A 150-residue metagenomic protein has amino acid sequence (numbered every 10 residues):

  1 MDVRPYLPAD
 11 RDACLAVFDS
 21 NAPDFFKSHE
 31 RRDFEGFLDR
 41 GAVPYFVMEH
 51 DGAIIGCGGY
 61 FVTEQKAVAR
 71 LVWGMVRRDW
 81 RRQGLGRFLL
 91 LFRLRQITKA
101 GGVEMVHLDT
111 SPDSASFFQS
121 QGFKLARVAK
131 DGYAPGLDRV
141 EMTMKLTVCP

Functional and structural regions predicted by a protein language model:
M1-C14: A short beta-loop-alpha structural element at the N-terminal edge of CoA-dependent acyl/N-acetyltransferase catalytic
L7, T63, R77, S111: Residue-level recognition of the GNAT/N-acetyltransferase active site
D24-H50: Active-site rim helix/loop that mediates acceptor-substrate recognition in acyltransferases
V43, G102-M105: Short, high-confidence coil segments that cap the C-terminus of an alpha-helix and link into the following beta-strand
V47, A53-V62, V68-M75: Conserved beta-strand in the GNAT
V76, R82-R95: Conserved acetyl-CoA-binding loop-helix of GNAT-fold acetyltransferases
M105-D109, Q119, K124-E141: Conserved catalytic-core motifs of GNAT/GCN5-like acyltransferases
